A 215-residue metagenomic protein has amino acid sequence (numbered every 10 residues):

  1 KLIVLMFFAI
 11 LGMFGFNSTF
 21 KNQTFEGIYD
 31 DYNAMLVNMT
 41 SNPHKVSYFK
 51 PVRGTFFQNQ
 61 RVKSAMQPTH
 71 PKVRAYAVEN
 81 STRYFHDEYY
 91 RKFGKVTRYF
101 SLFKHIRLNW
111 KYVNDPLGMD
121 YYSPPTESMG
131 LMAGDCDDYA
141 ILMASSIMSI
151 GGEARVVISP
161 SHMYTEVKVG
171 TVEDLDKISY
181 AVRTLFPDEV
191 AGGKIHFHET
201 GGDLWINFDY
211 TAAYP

Functional and structural regions predicted by a protein language model:
L2-N17: Hydrophobic membrane-insertion alpha-helices, especially the h-region of bacterial N-terminal signal peptides
T19-T40: Ser/Thr/Pro/Gly-rich low-complexity linker/stalk segments immediately outside membranes or between
N22-Y29, P51-G54, Q67-T69: Pro/Ser/Thr/Gly-rich intrinsically disordered low-complexity regions
N33-K50, M66-E88, M143, F186-H196 (+2 more regions): Pepsin/retropepsin-fold aspartyl endopeptidases
T55-L131: Secondary-structure boundary elements
F85-N109, M132, D138-I141, S145 (+4 more regions): Active-site-adjacent structural elements in enzyme catalytic domains
D138-P215: Hydrophobic/aromatic-rich core segments of domains that either
